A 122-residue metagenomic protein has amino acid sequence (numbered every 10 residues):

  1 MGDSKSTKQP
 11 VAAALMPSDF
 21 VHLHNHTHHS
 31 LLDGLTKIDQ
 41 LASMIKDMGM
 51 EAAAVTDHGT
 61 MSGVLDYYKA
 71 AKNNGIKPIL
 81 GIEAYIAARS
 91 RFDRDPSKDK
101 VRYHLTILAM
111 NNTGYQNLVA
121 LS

Functional and structural regions predicted by a protein language model:
M1-S122: Phosphodiester-processing cores and adjacent nucleic acid-binding clamps
